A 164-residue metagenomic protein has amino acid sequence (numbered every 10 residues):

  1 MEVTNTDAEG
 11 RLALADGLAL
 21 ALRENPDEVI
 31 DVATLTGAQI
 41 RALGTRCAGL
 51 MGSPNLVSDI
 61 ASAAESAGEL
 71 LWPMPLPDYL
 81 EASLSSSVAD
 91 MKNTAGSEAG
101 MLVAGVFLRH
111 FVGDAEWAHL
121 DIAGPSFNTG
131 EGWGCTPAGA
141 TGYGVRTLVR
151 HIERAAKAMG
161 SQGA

Functional and structural regions predicted by a protein language model:
M1-A164: A generic structural signal for tightly packed, nonpolar segments enriched in small/aliphatic residues
